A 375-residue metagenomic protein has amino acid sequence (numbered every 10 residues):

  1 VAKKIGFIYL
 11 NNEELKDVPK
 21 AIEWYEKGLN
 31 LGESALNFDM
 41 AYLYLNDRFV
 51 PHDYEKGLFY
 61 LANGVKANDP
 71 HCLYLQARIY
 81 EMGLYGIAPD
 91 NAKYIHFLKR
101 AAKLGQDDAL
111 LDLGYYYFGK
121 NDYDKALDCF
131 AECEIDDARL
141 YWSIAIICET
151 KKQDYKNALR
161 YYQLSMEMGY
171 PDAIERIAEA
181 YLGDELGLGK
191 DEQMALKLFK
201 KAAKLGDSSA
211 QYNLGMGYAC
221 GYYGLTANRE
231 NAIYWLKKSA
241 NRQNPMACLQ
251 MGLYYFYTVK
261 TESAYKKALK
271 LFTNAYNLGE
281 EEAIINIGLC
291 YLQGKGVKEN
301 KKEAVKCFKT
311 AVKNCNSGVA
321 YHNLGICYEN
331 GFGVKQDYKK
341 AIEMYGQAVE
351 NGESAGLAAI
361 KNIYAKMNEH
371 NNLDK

Functional and structural regions predicted by a protein language model:
A2-N11, D39-N46, A77-M82, Y115-G119 (+8 more regions): Hydrophobic face of amphipathic alpha-helices that form TPR/SEL1-like repeat modules and related alpha-solenoid
N11-N12, N30-E33, N46-R48, A67-D69 (+14 more regions): Short helix-capping/linker turns of helical repeat alpha-solenoids
E13-K16, H52, P89, N121 (+9 more regions): Residue-level detector of the short coil/turn that links helix A to helix B within each tetratricopeptide repeat
G28, N63-G64, R100-A101, E132-C133 (+6 more regions): Canonical positions in the second alpha-helix
D337-S354: TPR/TPR-like (Sel1-like) alpha-helical repeat modules
